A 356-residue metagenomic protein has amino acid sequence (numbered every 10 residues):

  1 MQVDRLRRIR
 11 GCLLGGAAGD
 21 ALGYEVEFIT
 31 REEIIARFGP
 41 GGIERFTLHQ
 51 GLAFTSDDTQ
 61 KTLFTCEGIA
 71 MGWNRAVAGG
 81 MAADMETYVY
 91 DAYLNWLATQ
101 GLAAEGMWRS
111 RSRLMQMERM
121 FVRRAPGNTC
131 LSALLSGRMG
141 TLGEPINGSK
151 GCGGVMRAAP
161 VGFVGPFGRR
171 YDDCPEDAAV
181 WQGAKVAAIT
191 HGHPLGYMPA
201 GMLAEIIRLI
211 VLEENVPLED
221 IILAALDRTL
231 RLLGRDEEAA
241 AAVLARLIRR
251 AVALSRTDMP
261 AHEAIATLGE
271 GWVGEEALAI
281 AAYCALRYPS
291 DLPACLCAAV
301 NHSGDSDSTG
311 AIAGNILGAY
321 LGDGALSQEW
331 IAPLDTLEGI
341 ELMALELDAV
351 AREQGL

Functional and structural regions predicted by a protein language model:
M1-L356: Structured, active/binding-site neighborhoods that engage oxygen-rich ligands
